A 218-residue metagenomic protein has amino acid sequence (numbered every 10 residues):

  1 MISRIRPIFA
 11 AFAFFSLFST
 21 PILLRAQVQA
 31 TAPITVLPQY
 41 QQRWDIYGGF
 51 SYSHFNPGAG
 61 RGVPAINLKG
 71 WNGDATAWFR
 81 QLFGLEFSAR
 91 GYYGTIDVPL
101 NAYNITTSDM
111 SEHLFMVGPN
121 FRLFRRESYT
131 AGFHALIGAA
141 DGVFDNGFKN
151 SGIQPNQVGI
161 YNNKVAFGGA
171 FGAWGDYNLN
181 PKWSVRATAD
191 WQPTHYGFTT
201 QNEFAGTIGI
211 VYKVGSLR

Functional and structural regions predicted by a protein language model:
A10-P21: Bacterial N-terminal signal peptides
L24-W78, T207, V211-R218: Short glycine/proline- and aromatic-enriched beta-strand/turn motifs that initiate or cap beta-hairpins
P33-I34, G58-G62, V98-S108, Q154-Y161 (+1 more regions): Extracellular loop and loop/strand-boundary signature of outer-membrane beta-barrel proteins
P38-I46, Q81-F83, E127-F133, V165 (+2 more regions): Outer-envelope beta-barrel architecture signal
Q42, A65-W71, D109-F115, Y129 (+2 more regions): Residues that define the transmembrane beta-barrel architecture of outer-membrane proteins
Y52, A77, F121-L123, G175-Y177 (+2 more regions): Residue-level signature of outer-membrane beta-barrel architecture
D74-I153, G206-K213: Gram-negative (and chloroplast) outer-membrane scaffold detector with strong preference for beta-barrel transmembrane
N178-R218: Predominantly the C-terminal beta-signal and adjacent terminal strand-loop region of outer-membrane beta-barrel
